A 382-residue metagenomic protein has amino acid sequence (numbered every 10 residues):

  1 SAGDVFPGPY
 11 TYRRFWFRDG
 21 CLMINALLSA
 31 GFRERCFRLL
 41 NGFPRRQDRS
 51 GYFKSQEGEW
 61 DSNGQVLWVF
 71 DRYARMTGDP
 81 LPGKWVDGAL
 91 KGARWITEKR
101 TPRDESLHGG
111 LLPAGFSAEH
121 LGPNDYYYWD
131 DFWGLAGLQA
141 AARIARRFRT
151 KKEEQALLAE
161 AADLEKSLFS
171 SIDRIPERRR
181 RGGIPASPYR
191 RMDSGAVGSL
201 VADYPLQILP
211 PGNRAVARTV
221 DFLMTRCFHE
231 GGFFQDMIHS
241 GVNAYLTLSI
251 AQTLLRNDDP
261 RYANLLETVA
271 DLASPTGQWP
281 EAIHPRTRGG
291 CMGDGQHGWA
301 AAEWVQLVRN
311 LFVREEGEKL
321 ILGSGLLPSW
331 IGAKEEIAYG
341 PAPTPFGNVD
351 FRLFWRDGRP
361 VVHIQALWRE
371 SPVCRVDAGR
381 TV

Functional and structural regions predicted by a protein language model:
S1-R13, S167-R179: Low-complexity, Ser/Thr/Pro/Gly-enriched N-terminal "stalk/linker" regions
D4-W16, D48, Y52-S55: Internal amphipathic alpha-helical repeat/solenoid segments
G8, S55-D61, R94-D163: The feature captures the catalytic groove of carbohydrate-active enzymes
Y12-F32, G42-D48, V86-L90, R94 (+5 more regions): Active-site core of glycosidic bond-cleaving carbohydrate-active enzymes
T97-G110, D173-E177, P210-A215, E316-K319: Proline-centered turn/helix-capping motifs that create local helix->coil transitions or kinks
G295-D350, G358: Catalytic cores of secreted or luminal carbohydrate-active enzymes
S324, Q365-T381: Surface-exposed beta-strand/loop patches in extracellular or lumenal glycoproteins
V349-L353, R359-W368: Short, well-ordered beta-strand segments enriched in hydrophobic/aromatic residues
